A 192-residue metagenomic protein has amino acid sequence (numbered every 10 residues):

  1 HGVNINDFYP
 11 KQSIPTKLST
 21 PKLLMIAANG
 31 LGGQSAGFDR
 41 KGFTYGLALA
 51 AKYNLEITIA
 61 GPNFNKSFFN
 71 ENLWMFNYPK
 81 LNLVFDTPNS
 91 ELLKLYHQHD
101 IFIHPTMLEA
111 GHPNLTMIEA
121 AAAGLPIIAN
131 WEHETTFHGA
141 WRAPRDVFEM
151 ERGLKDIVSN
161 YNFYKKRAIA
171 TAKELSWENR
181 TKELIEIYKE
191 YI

Functional and structural regions predicted by a protein language model:
G2-T20, S35, N70, E178: Acidic anion/phosphate-binding donor-loop and adjacent secondary structure in glycosyltransferase catalytic cores
S19-N72: Conserved catalytic-core segment of nucleotide-activated headgroup transferases in glycan assembly
F69-L93: Nucleotide-activated donor-binding/catalytic signature segment of Leloir-type glycosyltransferases, i.e., the conserved
P88-H99, A122: Short acidic alpha-helix that forms the nucleotide-activated donor recognition element in Leloir-type transferases
H97-G111, L125: Acidic donor-binding loop of glycosyltransferase active sites
A121-A122, P126-A129: Short hydrophobic beta-strand element within catalytic cores of glycosyltransferases and related nucleotide-activated
T136-D156: Change "using UDP/GDP/dTDP sugars" to "using nucleotide sugars
S159-I192: A charged, aromatic-enriched C-terminal amphipathic alpha-helix characteristic of glycosyltransferases across folds
